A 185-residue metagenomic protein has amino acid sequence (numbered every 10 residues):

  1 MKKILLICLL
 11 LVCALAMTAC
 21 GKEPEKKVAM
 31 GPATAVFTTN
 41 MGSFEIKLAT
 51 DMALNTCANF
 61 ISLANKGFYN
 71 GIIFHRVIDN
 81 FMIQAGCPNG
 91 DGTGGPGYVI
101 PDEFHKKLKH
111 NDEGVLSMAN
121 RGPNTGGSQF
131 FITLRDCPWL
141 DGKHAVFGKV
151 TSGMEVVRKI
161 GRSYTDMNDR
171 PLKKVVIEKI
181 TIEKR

Functional and structural regions predicted by a protein language model:
L5-R185: Cyclophilin-like peptidyl-prolyl cis-trans isomerases
